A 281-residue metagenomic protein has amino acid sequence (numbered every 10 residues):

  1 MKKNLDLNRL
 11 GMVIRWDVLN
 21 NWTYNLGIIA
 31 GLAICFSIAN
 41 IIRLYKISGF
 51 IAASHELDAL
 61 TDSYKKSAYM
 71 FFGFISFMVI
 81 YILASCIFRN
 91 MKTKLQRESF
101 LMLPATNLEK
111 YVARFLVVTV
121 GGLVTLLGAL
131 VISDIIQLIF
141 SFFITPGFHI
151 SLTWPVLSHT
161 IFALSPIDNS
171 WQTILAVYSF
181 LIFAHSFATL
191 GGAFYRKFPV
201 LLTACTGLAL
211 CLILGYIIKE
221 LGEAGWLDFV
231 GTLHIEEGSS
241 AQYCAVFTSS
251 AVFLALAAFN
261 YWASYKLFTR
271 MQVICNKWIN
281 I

Functional and structural regions predicted by a protein language model:
M1-E98, N107-I281: Hydrophobic alpha-helical transmembrane segments of membrane proteins
